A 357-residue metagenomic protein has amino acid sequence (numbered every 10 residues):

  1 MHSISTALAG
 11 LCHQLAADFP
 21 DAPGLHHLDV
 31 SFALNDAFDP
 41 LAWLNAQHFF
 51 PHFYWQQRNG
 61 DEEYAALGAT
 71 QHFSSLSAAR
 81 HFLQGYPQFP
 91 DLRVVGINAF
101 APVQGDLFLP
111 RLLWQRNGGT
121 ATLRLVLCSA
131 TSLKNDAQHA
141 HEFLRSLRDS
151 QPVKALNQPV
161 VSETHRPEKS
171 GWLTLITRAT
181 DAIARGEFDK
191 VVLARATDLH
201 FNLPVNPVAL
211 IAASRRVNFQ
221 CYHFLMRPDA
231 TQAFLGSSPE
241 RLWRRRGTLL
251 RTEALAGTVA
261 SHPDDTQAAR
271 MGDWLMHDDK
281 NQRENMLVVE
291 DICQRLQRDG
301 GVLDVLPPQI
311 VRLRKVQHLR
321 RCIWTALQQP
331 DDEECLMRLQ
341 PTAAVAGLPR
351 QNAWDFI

Functional and structural regions predicted by a protein language model:
M1-P40, F50, R58-S75, T131 (+3 more regions): Contiguous alpha-helical scaffold segments within structured protein domains that host functional hotspots
H26-L28, F49-Q57, R93-V95, D189-V191 (+1 more regions): A short, Trp-centered hydrophobic/proline-enriched beta-strand micro-motif
L44-Q47, Y86-F89, R215-F219, I357: Soluble sensory domains of the PAS superfamily and closely related sensory modules
H48-Q115: Glycine-rich, N-terminal phosphate-binding loop and its surrounding beta-alpha-beta segment
A99, R111, R116-G118, L125-S129 (+7 more regions): Short, structured patches in soluble enzyme cores that scaffold and shape functional sites
A101-V103, L109-L133, Q138-R148: Small-residue-rich
N202-L250: SIR2/sirtuin-family catalytic core signature
